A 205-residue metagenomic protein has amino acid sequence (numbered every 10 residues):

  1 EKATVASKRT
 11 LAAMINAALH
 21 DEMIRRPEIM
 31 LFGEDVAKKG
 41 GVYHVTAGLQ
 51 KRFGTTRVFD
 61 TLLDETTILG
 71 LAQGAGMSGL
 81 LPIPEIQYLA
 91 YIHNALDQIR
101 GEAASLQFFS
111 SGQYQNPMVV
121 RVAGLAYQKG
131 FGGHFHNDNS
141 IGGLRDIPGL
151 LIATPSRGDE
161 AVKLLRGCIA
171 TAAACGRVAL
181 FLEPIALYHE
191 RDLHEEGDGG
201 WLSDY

Functional and structural regions predicted by a protein language model:
E1-L202: Thiamine diphosphate
